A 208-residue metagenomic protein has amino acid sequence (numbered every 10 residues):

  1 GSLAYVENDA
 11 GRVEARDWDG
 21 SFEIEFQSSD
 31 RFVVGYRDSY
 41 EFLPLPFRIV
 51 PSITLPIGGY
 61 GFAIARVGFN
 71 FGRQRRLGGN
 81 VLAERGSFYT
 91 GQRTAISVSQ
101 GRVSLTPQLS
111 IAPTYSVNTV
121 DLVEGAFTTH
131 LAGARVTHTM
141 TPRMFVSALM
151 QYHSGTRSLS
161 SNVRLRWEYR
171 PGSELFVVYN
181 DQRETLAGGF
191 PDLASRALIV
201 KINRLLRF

Functional and structural regions predicted by a protein language model:
G1-F208: Exposed, low-structure sequence patches enriched in small/polar residues
